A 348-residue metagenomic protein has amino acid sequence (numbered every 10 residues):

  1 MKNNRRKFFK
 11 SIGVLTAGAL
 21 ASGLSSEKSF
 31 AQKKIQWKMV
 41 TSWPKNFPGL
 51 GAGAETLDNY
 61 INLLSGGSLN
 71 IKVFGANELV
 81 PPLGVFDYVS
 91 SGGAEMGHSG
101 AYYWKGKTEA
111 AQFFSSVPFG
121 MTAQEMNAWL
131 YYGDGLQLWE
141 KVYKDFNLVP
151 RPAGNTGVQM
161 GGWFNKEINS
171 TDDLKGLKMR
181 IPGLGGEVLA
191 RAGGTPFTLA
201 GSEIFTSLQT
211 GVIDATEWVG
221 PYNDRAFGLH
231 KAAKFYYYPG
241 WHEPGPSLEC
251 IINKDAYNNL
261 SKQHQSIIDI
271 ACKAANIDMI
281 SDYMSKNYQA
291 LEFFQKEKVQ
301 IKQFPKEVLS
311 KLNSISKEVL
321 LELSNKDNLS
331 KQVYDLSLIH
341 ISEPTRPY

Functional and structural regions predicted by a protein language model:
K2-N3, K7-G23, F30-M126, D134-S342: N-terminal secretory/targeting leader peptides
E343-P347: Short, small-residue-biased leader/transition segments that mark boundaries at the very start of proteins
